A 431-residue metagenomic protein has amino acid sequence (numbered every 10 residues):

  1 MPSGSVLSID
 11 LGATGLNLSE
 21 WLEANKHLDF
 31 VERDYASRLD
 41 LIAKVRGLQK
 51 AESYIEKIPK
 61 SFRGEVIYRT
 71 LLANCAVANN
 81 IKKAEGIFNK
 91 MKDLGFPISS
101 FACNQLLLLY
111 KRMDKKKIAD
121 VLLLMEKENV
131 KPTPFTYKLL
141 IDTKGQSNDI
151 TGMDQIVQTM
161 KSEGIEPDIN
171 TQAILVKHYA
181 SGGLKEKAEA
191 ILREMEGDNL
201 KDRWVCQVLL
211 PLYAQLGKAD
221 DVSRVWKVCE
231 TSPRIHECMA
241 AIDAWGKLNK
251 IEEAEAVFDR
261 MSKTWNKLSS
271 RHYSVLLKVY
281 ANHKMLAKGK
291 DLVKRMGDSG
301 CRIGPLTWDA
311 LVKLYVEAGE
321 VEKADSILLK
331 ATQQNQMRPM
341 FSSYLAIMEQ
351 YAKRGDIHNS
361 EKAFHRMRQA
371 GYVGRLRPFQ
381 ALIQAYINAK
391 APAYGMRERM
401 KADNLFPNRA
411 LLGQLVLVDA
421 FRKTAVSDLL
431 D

Functional and structural regions predicted by a protein language model:
M1-L72, V77-P97, F101, M113-D114 (+6 more regions): N-terminal targeting peptides
P2, V31-Y35, A51, G64-R69 (+29 more regions): Pentatricopeptide repeat
L22, I58-P59, M91, M125 (+8 more regions): Alpha-helical solenoid scaffolds that mediate protein-protein interactions, centered on TPR/SEL1-like repeats but also
K26-H27, F62, G95, N129 (+15 more regions): Inter-helix linker motif
A51-K57, A84-I87, I118-L122, M153-V157 (+8 more regions): Alpha-helical repeat scaffolds
L175-V176, G182-L184, R193-N199, C206-K218 (+2 more regions): Acidic, glycine-rich loop-and-beta core segments that form the ion-binding/anion-interacting portion of active sites
K362-D431: C-terminal interaction modules of eukaryotic adaptor/scaffold proteins
